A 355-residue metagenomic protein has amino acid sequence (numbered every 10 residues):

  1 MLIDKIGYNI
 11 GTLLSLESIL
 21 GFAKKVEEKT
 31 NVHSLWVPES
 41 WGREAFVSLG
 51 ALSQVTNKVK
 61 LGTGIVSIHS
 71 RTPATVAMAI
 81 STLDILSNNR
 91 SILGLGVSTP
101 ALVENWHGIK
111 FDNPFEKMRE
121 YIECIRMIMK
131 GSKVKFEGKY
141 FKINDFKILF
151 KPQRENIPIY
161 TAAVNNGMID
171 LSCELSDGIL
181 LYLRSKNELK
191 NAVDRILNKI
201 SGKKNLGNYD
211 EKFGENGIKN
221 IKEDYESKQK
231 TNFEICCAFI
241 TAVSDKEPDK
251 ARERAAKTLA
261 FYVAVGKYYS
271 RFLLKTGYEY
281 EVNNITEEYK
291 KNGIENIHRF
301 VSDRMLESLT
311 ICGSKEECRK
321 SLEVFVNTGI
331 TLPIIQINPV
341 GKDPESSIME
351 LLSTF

Functional and structural regions predicted by a protein language model:
M1-F355: Active-site-adjacent structural elements that line small-molecule/cofactor binding pockets in enzymes
